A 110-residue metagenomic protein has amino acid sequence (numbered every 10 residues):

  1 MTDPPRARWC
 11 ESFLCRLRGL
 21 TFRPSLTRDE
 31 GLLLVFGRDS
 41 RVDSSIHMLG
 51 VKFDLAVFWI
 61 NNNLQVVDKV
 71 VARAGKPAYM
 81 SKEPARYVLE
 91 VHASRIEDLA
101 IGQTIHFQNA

Functional and structural regions predicted by a protein language model:
M1-A110: Compact, glycine-rich, soluble single-domain proteins
